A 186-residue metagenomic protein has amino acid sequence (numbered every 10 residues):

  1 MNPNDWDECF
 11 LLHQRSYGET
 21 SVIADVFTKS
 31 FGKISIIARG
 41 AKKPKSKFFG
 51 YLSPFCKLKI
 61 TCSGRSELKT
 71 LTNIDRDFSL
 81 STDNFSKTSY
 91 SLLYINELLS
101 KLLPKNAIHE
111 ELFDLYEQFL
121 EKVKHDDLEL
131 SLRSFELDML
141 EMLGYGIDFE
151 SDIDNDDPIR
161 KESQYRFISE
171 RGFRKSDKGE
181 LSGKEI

Functional and structural regions predicted by a protein language model:
M1-V22, F27-I186: Non-catalytic alpha-helical scaffolds and adjoining flexible linkers that form interface surfaces for assembly
